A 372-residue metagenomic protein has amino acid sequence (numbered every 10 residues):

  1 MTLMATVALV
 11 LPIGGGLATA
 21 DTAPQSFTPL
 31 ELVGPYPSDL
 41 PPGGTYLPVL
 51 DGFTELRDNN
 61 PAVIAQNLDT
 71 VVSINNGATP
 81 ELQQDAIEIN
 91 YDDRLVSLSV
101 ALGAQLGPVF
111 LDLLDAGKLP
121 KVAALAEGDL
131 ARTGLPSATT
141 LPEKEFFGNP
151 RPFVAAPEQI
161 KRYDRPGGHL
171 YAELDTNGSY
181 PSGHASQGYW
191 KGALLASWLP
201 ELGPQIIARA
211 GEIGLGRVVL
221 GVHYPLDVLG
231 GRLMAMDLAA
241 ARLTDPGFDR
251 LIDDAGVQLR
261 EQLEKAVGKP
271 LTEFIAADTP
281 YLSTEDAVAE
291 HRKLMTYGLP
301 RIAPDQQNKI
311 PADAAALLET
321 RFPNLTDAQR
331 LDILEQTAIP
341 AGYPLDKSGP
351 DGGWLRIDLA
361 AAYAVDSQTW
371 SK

Functional and structural regions predicted by a protein language model:
M1-T2, T19: Short beta-strand/loop turn elements enriched in aromatics
T2-P12: Bacterial N-terminal signal peptides
I13, P152, L215, L243-G247: A generic secondary-structure boundary signal that marks alpha-helix termini
G14-T22: Signal peptide processing junction and immediate N-terminal pro/mature segment of secreted/exported proteins
D21-V219, L282-K372: Hydrophobic alpha-helical bundle signature of multipass membrane enzymes
E158, R162, G214, P225-R232 (+3 more regions): A sequence-level detector of short, solvent-exposed, charge-rich linear segments
H184-G188, V219-F248: Alpha-helical transmembrane segments that form the membrane-embedded catalytic/substrate-binding core of multi-pass
A241-A312: Charged, amphipathic alpha-helical linkers/stalks
